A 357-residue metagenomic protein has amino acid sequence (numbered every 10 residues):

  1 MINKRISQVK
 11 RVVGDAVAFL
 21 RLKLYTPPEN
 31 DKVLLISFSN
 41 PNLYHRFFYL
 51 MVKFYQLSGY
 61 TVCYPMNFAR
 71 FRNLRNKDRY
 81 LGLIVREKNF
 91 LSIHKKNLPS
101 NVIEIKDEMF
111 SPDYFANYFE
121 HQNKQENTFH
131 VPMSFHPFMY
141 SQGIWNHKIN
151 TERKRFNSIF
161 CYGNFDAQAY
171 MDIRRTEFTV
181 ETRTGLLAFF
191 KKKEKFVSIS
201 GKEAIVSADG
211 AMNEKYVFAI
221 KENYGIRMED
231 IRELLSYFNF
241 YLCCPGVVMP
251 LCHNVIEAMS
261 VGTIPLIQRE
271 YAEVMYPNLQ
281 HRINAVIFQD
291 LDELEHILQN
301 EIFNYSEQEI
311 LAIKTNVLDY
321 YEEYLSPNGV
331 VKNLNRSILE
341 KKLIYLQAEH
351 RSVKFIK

Functional and structural regions predicted by a protein language model:
I2-P250, E270-P277, P327, E349-K357: Nucleotide-sugar donor-binding catalytic core of glycosyltransferases
K215-I220, Y224, E229-F355: Catalytic binding pocket for nucleotide-activated donors in carbohydrate/polymer assembly enzymes
